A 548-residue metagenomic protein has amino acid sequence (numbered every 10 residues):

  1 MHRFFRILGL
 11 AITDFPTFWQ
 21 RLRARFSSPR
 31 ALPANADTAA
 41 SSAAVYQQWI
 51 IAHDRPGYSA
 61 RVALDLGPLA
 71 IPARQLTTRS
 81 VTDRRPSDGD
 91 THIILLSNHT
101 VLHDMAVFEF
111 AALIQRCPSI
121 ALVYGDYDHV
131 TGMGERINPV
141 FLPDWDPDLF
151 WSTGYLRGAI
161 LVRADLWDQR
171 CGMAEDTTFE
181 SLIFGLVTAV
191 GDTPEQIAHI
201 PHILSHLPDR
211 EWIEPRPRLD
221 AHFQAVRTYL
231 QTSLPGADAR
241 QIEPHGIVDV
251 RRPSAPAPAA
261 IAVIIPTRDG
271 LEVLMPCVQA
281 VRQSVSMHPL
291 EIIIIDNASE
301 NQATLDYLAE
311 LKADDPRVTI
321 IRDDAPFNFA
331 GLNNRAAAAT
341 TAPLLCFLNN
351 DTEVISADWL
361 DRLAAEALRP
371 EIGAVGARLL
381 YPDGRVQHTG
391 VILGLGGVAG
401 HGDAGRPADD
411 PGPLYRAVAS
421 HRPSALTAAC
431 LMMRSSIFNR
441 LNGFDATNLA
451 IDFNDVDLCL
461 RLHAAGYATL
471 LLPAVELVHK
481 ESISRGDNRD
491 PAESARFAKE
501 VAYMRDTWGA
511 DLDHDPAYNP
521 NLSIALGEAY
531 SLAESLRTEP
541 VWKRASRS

Functional and structural regions predicted by a protein language model:
H2-P72, R218-P258, D383-G384, L395-R422 (+2 more regions): C-terminal, non-catalytic tails of nucleotide-sugar-dependent glycosyltransferases
L66-P72, L113-R116, Q279-P289: Short, acidic, metal-binding catalytic loop of nucleotide-sugar glycosyltransferases
S80-D88, D323-T340: Glycine-rich, basic loop-to-helix element that forms the pyrophosphate-binding segment of sugar-nucleotide handling
I93, L345: Short aromatic/hydrophobic "clamp" motif used to bind/position activated sugar donors
D104-I137, D192-E195, T352-V398: Conserved donor NDP-sugar-binding/catalytic core segment of glycosyltransferases
R136-L166, A330-G331, A338, G394-S436: A recurrent flexible, glycine/aromatic-enriched loop bordering the glycosyltransferase active site that acts as
L166, E175-Q196, I200, V226 (+4 more regions): A short, conserved alpha-helix in the catalytic core of glycosyltransferases
R282-A325: Acidic donor-binding segment of Leloir-type glycosyltransferases
